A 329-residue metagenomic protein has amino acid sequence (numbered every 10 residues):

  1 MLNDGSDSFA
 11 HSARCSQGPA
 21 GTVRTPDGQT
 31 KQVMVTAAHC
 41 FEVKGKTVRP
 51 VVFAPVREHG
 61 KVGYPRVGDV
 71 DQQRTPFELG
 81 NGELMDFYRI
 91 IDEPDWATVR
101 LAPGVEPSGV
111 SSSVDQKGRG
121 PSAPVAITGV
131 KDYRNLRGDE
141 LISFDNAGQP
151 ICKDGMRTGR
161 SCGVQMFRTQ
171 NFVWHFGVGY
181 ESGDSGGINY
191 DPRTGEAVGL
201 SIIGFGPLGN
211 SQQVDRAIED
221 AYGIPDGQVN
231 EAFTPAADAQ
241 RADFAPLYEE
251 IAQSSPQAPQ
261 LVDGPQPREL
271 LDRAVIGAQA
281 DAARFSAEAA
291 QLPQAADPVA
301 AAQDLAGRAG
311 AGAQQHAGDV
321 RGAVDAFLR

Functional and structural regions predicted by a protein language model:
M1-V35, V43-K61, V70-L79, M85 (+1 more regions): Protease-domain processing segments flanking chymotrypsin-fold serine proteases, especially trypsin-like
D4-D7, D27, D69-D71, D86 (+20 more regions): Acidic-enriched, low-complexity/disordered segments with a strong bias for Aspartate over Glutamate
H11-G21, P26-T169, D191: Serine endopeptidase catalytic core focused on the charge-relay Asp
A13-C15, P124-F144, Q149-C152, M156-F244 (+1 more regions): Active-site region of chymotrypsin-like
T75-F77, N81-F87, P94-D132, I202-S286: C-terminal cap/linker of serine protease catalytic domains
